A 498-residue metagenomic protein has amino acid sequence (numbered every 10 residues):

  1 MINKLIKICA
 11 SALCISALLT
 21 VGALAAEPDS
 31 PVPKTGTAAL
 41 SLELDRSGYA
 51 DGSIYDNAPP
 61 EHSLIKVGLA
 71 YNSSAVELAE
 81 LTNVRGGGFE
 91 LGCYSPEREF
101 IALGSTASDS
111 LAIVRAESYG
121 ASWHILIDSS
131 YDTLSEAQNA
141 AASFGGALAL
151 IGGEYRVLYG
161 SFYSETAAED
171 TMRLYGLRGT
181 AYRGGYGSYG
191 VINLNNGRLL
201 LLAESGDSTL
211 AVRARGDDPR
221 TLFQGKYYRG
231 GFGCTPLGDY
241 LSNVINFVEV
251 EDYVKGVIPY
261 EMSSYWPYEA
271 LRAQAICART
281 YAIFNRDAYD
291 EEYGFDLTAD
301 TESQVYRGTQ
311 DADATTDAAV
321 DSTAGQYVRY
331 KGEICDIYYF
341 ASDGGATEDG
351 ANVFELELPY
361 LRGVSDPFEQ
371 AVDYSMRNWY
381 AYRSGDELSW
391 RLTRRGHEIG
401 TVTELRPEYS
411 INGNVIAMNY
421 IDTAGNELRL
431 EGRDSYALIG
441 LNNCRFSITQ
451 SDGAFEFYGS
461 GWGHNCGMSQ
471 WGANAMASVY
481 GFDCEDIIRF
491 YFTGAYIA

Functional and structural regions predicted by a protein language model:
I2-A498: Conserved, single-site charged/polar hotspot
